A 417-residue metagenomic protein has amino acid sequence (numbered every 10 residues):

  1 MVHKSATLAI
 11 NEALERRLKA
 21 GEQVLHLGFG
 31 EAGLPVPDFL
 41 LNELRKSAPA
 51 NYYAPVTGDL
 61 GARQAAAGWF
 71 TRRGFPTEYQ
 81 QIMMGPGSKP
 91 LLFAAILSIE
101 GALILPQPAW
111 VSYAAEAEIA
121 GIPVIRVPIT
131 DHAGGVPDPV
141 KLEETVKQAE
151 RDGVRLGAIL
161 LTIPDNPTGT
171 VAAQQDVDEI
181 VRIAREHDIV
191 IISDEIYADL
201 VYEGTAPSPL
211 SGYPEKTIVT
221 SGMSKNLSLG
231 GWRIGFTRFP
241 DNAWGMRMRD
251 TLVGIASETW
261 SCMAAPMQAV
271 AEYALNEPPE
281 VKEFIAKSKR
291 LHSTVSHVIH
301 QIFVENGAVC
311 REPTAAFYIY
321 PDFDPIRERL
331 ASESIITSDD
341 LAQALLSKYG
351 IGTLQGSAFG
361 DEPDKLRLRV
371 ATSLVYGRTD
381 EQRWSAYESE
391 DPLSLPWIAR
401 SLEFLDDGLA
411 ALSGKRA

Functional and structural regions predicted by a protein language model:
M1-G87, T130, E277-P278, Y376-T379 (+2 more regions): N-terminal small-domain helix-loop-helix segment of the aminotransferase-like
A20, A120, E186-H187, N306 (+1 more regions): Helix C-cap/helix->beta junction micro-motif
P76, A331-I335, A344-T353, F359-A417: PLP-dependent enzyme catalytic core of the Aspartate aminotransferase-like
S98-A117: Conserved PLP-anchoring active-site segment centered on the Schiff-base-forming lysine
L105, R126, I191-S193, T353-Q355: Hydrophobic residues in well-ordered beta-strands that form the structural core
D131-T205: Active-site phosphate-binding strand-loop segment of PLP-dependent enzymes
E215-R290, Q301-F303, E403: Conserved core segment of the aminotransferase class I/II
A286-H300, V304, C310-E328: Conserved glycine-rich beta-strand-loop-beta hairpin in the small C-terminal domain of fold type I
